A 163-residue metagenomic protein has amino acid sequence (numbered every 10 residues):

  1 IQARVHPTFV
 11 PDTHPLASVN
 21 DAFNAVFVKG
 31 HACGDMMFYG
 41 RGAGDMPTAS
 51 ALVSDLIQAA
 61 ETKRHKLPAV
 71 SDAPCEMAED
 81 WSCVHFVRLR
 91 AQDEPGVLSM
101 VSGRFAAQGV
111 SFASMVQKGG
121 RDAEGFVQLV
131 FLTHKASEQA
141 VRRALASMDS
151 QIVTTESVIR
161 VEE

Functional and structural regions predicted by a protein language model:
I1-S18, F23-A25: Substrate-binding/catalytic subdomain of NAD(P)-dependent oxidoreductase enzymes
R4, F27, M37-Y39, R88 (+1 more regions): Structured core elements
P7-F9, G30-A32, G40-R41, D55-L56 (+2 more regions): Fold-independent oxyanion-binding glycine-rich loops and adjacent beta-strand/coil segments at enzyme active sites
D12, G34-P47: Glycine-rich phosphate/pyrophosphate-binding beta-alpha loops
P15-L16, P47-A51: A short, polar/proline- and glycine-enriched secondary-structure boundary/capping micro-motif
K29-M36, D80-S82: Short acidic (Asp/Glu) and glycine-rich catalytic loops that position anionic groups and cofactors
A51, L56-E163: A conserved regulatory-domain signal marking ACT and ACT-like small-molecule sensing domains and adjacent regulatory
